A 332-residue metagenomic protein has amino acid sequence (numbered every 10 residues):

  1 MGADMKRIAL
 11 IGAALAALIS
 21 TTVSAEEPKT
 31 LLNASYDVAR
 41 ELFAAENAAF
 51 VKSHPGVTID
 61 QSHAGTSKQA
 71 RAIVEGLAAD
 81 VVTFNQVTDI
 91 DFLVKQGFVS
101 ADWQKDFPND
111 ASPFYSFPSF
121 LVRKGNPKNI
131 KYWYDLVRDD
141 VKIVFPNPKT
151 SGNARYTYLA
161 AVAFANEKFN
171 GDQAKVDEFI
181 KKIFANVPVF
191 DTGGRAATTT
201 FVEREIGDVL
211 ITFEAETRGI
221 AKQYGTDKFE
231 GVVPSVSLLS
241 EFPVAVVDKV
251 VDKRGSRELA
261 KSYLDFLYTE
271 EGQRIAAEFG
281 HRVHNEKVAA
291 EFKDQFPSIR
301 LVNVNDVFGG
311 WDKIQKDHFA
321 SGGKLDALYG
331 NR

Functional and structural regions predicted by a protein language model:
G2-I8: Positively charged n-region of N-terminal signal peptides that target proteins for export
A9-S20: Bacterial N-terminal signal peptides
A25-Q96, D106-F107, F213: Early extracytoplasmic/lumenal segment of secretory-pathway proteins
L93-P108, G219-V233: Ligand-binding "clamshell"
V94-E167: A conserved helix-loop-strand patch within extracytoplasmic ligand-binding domains of the periplasmic binding
P118-N126, E241-E258, I275-F279: A bilobed periplasmic-binding-protein/Venus flytrap-type ligand-binding module shared by bacterial periplasmic
K168-S235: Ligand-binding pocket segment of bilobal, Venus flytrap-like solute-binding proteins
V251-R332: Extracellular/periplasmic juxtamembrane helices and adjacent flexible linkers that interface with membrane partners
